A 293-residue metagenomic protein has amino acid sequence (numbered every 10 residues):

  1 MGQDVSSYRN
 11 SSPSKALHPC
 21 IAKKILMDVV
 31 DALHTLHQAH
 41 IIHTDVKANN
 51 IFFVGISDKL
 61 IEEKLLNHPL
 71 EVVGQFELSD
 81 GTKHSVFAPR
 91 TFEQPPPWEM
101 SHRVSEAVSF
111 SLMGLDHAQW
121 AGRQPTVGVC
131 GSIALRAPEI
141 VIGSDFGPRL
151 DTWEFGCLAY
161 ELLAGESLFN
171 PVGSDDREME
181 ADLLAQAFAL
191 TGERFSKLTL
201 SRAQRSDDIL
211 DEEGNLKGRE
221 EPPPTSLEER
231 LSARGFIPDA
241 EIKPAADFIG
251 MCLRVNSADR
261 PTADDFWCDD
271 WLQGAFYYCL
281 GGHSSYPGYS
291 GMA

Functional and structural regions predicted by a protein language model:
G2-L60, L66-P97, V104-E106, K243-D247: Conserved alphaE helix
S57-I61, M251, S257-A293: Regulatory extensions flanking the kinase catalytic core
V108, T126-V141: Conserved activation segment of eukaryotic-like protein kinases, specifically the C-terminal portion of the activation
S111-G114: Pre-DFG segment of protein kinase catalytic domains
D116-R123, T191-F248: C-terminal lobe substrate-recognition/regulatory segment of protein kinase catalytic domains
W120-G122, E139-L150: Conserved end of the kinase activation segment
F155-G165: Short, conserved alpha-helix in the C-lobe of eukaryotic-like protein kinase catalytic domains
E166-D175: Activation segment of protein kinase catalytic domains
